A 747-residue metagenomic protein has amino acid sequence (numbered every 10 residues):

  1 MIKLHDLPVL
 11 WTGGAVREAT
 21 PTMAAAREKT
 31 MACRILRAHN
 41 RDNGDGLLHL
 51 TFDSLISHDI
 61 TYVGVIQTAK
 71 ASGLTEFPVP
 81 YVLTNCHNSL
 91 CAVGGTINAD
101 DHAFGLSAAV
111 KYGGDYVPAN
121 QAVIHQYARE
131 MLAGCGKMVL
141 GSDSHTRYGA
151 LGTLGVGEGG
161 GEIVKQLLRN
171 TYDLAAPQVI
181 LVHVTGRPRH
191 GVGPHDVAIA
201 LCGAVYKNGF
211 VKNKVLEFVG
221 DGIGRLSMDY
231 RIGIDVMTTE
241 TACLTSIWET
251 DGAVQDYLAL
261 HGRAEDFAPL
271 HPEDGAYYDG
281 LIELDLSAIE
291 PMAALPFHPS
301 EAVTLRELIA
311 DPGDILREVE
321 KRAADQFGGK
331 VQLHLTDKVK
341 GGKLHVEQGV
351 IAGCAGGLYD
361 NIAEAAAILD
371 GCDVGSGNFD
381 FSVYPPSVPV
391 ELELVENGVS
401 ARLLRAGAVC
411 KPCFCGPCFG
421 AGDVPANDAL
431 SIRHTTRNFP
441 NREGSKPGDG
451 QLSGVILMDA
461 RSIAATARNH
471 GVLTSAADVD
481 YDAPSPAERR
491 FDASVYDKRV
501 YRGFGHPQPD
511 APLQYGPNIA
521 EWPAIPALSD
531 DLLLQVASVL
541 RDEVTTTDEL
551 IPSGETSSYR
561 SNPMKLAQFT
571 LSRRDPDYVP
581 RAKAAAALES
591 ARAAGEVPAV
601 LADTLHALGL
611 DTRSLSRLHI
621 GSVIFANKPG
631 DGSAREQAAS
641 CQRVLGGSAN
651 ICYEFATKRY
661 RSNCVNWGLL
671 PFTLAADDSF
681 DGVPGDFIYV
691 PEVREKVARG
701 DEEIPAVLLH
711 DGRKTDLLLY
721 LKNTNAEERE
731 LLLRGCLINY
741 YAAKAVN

Functional and structural regions predicted by a protein language model:
M1-N747: Fe-S-dependent hydro-lyases/dehydratases of central metabolism
